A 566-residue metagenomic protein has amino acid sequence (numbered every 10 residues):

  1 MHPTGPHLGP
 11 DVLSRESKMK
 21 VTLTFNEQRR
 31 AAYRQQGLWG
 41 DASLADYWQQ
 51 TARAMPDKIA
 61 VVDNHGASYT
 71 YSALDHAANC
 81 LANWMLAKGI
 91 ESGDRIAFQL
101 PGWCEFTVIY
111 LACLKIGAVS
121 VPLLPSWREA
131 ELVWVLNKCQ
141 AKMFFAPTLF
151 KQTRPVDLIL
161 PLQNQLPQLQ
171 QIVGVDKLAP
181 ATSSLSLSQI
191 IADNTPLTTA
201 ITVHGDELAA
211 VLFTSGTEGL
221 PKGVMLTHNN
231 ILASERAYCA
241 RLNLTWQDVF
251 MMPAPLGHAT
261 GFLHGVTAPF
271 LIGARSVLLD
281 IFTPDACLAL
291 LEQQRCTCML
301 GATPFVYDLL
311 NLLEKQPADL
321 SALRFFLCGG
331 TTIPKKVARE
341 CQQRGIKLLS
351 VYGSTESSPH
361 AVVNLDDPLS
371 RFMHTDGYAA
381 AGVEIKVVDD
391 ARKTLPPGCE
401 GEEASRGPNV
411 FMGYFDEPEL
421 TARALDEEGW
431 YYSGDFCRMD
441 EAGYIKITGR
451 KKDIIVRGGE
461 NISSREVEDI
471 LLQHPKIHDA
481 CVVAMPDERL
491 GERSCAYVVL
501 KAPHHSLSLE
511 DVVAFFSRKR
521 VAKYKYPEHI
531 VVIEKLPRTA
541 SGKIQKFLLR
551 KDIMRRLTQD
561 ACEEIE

Functional and structural regions predicted by a protein language model:
F25-E27, A146, F150-G205, L312-L313: ANL superfamily adenylate-forming
G40-D41, Q49, D57-W103, T107-L111 (+4 more regions): Conserved AMP-binding/adenylate-forming core of the ANL superfamily
A42, P56-D57, G174, A179 (+3 more regions): Conserved pre-ATP/AMP-binding loop-to-beta segment of ANL
S68-S72, A209-A233: Conserved AMP-binding A3 loop
N83, W127-W134, F144-A146, M299 (+6 more regions): AMP-binding/adenylate-forming catalytic core of the ANL superfamily
L232-V249, G257-C298, D308, L312: Conserved AMP-binding/adenylation subdomain of ANL enzymes
L271, C296-G301, L310-R371, E384 (+1 more regions): Gly/Ser/Thr-rich phosphate-binding loop
Y378-G382, A391-A424, I462: Conserved ATP/PPi-binding loop(s) of AMP-dependent carboxylate-activating enzymes
